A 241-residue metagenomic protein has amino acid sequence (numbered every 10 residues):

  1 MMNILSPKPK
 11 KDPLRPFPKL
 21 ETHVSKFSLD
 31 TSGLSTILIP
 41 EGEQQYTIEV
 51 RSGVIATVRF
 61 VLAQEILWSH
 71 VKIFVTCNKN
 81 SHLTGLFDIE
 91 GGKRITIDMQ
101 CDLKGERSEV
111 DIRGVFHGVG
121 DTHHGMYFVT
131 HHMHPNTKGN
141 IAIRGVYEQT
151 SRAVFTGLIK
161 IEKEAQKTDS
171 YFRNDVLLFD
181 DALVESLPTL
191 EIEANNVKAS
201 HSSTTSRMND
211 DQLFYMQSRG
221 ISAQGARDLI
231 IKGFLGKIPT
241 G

Functional and structural regions predicted by a protein language model:
I4-P7, D12-F214, S218-I221, L235-K237: Conserved beta-strand/loop scaffold segments within soluble protein domains that form the structured core and edges
I231-G241: Short arginine-rich
